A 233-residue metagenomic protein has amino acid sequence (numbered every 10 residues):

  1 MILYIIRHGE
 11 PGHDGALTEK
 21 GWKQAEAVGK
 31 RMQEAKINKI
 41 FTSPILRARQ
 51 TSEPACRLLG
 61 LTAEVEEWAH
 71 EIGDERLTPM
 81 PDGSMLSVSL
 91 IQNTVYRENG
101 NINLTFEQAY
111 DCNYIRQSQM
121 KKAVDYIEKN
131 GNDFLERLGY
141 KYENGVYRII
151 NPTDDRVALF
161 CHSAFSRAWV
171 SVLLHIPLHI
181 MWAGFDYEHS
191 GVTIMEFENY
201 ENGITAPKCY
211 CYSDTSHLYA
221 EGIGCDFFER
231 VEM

Functional and structural regions predicted by a protein language model:
M1-H70: Active-site-proximal alpha-helix that buttresses catalytic centers in soluble enzyme cores
G9, S163, S213-T215: Active-site metal-binding loops of divalent metal-dependent hydrolases
D14, T18, V124, M181: Flexible, glycine- and charge-enriched loops at secondary-structure boundaries
E26, L46-Q50, D125, K129 (+2 more regions): A structural signal for well-ordered alpha-helical segments within the folded catalytic domains of diverse enzymes
G29-Q33, E128-V146: Generic structural signal for well-ordered alpha-helical scaffold segments
N38-P44, V146, R156-L159: Short glycine-rich phosphate-binding loop at a beta-alpha junction
G60-L138: Phosphate-handling substructures
I72-N93, K141, G145-R156, A168-M233: Acidic, low-complexity terminal tails and accessory targeting/binding regions of phosphate-metabolizing enzymes
